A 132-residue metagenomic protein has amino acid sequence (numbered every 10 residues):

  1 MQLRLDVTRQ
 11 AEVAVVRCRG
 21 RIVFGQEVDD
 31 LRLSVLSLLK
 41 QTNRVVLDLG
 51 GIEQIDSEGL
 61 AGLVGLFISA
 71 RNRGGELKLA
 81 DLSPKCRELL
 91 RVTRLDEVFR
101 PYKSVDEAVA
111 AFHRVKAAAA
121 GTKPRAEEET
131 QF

Functional and structural regions predicted by a protein language model:
R4-L33: STAS-typified acidic loop motif
D6, A80, Y102: General small-molecule cofactor/ligand-binding pocket signal
Q10-A11, G50, L82, D106: Conserved catalytic submotifs in the C-terminal HATPase_c
V23-F99: Amphipathic alpha-helical interaction surfaces in cytosolic regulatory modules
K103-E129: A charged, well-structured terminal subsegment
